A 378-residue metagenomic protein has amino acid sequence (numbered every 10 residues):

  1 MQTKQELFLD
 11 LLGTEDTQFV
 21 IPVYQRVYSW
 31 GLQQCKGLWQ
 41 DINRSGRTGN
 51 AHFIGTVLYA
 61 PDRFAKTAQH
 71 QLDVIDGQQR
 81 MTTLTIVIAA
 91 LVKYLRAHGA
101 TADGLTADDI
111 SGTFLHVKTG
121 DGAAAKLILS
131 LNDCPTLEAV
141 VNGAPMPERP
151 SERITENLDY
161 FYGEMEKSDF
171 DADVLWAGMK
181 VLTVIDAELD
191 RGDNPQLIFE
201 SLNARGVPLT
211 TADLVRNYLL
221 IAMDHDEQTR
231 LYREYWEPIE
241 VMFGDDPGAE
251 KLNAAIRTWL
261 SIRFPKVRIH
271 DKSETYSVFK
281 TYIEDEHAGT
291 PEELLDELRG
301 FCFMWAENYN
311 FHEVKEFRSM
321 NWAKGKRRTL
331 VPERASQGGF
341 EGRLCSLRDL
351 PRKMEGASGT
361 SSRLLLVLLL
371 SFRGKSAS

Functional and structural regions predicted by a protein language model:
M1-S378: Flexible coil/loop and intrinsically disordered segments
